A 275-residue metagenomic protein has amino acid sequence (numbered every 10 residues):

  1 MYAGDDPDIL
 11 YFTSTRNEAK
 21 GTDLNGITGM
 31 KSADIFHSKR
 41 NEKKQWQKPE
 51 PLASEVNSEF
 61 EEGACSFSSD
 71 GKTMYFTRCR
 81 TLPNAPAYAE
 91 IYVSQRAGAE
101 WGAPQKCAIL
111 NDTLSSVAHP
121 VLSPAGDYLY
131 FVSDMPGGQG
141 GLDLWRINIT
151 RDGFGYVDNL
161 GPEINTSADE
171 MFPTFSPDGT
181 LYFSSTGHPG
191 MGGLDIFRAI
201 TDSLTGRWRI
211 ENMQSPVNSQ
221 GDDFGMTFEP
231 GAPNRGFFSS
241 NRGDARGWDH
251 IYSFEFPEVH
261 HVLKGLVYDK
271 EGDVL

Functional and structural regions predicted by a protein language model:
M1-L266, K270-D273: Short, conserved micro-motifs composed of acidic
